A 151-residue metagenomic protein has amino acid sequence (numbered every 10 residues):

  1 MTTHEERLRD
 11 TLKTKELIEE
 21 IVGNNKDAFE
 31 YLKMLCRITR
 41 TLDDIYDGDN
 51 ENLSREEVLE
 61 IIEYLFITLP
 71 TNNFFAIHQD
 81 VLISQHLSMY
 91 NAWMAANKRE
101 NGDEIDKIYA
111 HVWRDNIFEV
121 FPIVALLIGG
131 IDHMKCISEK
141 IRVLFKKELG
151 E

Functional and structural regions predicted by a protein language model:
M1-E151: All-alpha prenyltransferase/terpene-synthase fold signal
